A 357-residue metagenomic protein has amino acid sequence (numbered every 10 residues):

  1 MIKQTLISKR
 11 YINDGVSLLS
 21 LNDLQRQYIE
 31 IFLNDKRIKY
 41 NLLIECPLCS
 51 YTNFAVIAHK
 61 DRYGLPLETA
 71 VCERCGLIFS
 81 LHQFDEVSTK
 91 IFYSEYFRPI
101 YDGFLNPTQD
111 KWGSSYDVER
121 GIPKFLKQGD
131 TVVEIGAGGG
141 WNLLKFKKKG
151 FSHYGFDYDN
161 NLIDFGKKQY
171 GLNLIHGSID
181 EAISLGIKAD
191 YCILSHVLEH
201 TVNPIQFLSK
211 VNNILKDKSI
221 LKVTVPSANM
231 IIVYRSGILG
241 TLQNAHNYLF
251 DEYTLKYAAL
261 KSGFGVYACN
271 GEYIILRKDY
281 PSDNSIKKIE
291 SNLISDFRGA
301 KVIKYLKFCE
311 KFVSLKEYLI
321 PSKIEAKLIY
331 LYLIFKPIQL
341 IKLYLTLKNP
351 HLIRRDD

Functional and structural regions predicted by a protein language model:
I2-S195, F207-L208, N270-Y273, P281-D357: Conserved N-terminal segment of class I S-adenosyl-L-methionine
R26, V223-Y248, Y253-A258: Short, glycine-/aromatic-enriched active-site segment of Class I SAM-dependent methyltransferases
L65, V202-Q206, V233: Short N-terminal helix/helix-N-cap motif within the alpha/beta-hydrolase-1
H153, L221-V223: Hydrophobic/aromatic residues located in beta-strands of well-ordered beta-sheets within soluble catalytic
S195-V202: Short catalytic micro-motifs in class I SAM-dependent methyltransferases
I205-I220: A short glycine-rich, Lys/Arg-flanked "PGG" loop and its adjoining helix->strand segment in the class I
V225, Y253, Y267, I275-R277: Catalytic cores of nucleotide-enabled group-transfer and carboxylate-activating enzymes in metabolic and assembly-line
I232-G237, D279-P281, K287: Short aromatic-enriched loop/helix-cap "lid" or pocket-rim segments at secondary-structure transitions that line
